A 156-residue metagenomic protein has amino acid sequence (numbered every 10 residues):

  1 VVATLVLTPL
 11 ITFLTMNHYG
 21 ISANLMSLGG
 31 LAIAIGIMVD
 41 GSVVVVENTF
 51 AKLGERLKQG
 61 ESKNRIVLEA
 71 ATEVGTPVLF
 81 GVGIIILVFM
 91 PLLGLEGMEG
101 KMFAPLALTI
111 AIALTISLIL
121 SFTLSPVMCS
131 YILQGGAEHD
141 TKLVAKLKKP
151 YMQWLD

Functional and structural regions predicted by a protein language model:
V1-D156: Hydrophobic regular secondary-structure detector
